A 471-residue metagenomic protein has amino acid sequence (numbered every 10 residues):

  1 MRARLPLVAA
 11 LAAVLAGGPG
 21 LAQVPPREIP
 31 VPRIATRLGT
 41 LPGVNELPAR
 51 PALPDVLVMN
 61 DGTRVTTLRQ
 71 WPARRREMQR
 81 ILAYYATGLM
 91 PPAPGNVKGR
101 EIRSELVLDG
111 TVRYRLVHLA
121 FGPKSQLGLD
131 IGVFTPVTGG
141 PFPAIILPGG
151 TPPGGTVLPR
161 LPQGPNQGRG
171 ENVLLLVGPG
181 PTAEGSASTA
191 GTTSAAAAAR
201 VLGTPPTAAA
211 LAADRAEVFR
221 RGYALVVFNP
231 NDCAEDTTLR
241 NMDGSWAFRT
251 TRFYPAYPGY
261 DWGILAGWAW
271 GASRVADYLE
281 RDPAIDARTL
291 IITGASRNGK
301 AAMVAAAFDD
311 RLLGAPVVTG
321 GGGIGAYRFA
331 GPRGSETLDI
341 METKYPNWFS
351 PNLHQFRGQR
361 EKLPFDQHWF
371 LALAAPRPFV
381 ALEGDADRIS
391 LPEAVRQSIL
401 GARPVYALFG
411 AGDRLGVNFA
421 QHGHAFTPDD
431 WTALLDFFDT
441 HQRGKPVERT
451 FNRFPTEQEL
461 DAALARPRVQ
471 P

Functional and structural regions predicted by a protein language model:
P6-G17: Bacterial N-terminal signal peptides
G18-A22: Sec/Tat signal peptide C-region and signal peptidase I cleavage site
Q23-D130, T135-G140, T151-V157, N166-G185 (+8 more regions): Alpha/beta-hydrolase-fold serine-hydrolase catalytic core, especially in secreted/extracellular enzymes
P143: Alpha/beta-hydrolase fold active-site loops
L147-R281, G321-I324, R328-A330: Cap/lid segment of the alpha/beta-hydrolase catalytic domain
P148, T293, V318-T319, L382 (+1 more regions): Alpha/beta-hydrolase-fold catalytic nucleophile elbow
P152, R274-E336, Q359: Primarily recognizes the serine-hydrolase "nucleophile elbow" in alpha/beta-hydrolase and SGNH/GDSL folds
T319-F370, L391-I399, V405-A411: Mobile cap/lid helix-loop segments that gate and shape the active-site cleft of serine hydrolases
